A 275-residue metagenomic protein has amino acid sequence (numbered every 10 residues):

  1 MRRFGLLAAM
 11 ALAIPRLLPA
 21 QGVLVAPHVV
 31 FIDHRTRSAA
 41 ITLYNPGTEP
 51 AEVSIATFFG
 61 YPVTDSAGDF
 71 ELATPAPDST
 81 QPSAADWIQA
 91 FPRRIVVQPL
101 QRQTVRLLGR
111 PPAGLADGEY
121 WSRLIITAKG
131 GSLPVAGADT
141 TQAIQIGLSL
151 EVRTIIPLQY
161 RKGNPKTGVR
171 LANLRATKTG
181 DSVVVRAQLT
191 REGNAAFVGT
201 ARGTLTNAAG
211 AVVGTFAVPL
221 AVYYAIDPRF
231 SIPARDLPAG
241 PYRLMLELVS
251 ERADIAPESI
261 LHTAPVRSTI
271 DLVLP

Functional and structural regions predicted by a protein language model:
Q21-L24, P50-L107, A209: Surface-exposed binding patches on compact interaction domains or structured appendages
Q21-P50, A56, R94, V169-G180: Beta-sheet-dominated interaction scaffolds and their linkers
A40-T42, P92-V97, Q101-A113, D117-I126: Ligand-binding face of N-terminal immunoglobulin V-set domains in extracellular IgSF glycoproteins
A40-Y44, V184-E192: Short edge beta-strand/loop segments characteristic of extracellular beta-sandwich folds
G47-E49, A113, R191-A195, A209 (+2 more regions): Short, acidic/polar linear motifs in exposed loop/turn regions
E49-T57, D65-G68, G118-E119, V169-R170 (+1 more regions): Short, hydrophobic/aromatic beta-strand segments
I95-R102, P219-D227: Short proline/glycine- and polar residue-rich coil/turn motifs
R110-P157, A239-P275: Terminal connector regions
